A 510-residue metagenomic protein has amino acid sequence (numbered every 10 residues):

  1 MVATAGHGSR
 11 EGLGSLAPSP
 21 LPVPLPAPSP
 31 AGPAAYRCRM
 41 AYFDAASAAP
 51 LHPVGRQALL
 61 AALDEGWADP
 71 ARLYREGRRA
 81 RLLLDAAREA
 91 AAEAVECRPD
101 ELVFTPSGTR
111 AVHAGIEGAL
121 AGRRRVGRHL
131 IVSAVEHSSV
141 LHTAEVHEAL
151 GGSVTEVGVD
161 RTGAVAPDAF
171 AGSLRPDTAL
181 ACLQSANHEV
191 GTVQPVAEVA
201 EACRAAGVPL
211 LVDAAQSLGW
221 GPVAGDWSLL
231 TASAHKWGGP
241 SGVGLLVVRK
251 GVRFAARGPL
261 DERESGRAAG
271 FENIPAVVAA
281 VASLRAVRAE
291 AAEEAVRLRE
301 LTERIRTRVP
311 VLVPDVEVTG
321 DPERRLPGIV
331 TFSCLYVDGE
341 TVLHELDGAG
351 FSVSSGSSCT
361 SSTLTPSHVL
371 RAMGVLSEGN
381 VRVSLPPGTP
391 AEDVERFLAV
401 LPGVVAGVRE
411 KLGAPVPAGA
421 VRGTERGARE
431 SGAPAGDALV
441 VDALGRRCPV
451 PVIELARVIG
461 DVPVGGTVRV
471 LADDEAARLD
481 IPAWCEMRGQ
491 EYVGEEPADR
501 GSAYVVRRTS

Functional and structural regions predicted by a protein language model:
M1-V2, V23, V421: Short hydrophobic transmembrane-like helices used for membrane targeting/insertion
T4, S15-P18, A181: Intrinsic low-complexity/disordered segments
T4-A5, P26, P30, A119 (+1 more regions): Compositionally biased, intrinsically disordered low-complexity segments
L13-L16, L21, L25: Leucine-biased recognition of intrinsically disordered, low-complexity hydrophobic segments
P30-G436: Pyridoxal 5′-phosphate
G427-S510: Domain-level signature for proteins that mediate thiol-based redox and metal-cofactor handling
